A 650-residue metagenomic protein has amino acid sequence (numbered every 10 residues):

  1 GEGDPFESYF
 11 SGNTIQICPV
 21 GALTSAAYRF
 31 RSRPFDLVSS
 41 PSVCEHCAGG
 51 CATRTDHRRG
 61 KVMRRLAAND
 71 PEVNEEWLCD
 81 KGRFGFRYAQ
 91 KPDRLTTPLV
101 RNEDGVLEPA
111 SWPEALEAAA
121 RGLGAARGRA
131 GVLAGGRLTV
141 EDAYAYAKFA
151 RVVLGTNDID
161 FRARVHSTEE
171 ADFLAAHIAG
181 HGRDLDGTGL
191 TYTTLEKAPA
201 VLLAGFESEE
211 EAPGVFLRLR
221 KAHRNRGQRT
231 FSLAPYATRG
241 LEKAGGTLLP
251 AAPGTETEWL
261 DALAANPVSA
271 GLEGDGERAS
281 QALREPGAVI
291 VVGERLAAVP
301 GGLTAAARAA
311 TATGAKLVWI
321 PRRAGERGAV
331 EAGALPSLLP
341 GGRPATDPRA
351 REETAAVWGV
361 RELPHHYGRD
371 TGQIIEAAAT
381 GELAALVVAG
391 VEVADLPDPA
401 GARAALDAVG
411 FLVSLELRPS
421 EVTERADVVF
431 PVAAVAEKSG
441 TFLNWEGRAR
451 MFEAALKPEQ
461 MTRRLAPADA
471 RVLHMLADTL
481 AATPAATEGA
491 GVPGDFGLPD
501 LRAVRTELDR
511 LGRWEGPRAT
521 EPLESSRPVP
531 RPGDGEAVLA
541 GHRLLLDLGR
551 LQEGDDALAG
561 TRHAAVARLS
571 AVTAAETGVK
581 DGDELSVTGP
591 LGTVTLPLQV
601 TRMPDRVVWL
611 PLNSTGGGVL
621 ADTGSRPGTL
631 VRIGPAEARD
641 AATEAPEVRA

Functional and structural regions predicted by a protein language model:
G1-V268, R568, V572-A575, T595 (+2 more regions): N-terminal export/assembly segments and adjacent metallocofactor-ligating motifs of anaerobic energy-metabolism
R31-V38, G136-R137, H166, R308 (+2 more regions): A glycine-rich phosphate-binding loop feature that marks nucleotide/adenosyl-phosphate handling sites
A115-A130, T191-P199, D275-V289, I374-A384: Glycine-rich phosphate/diphosphate-binding loops that line cofactor/substrate pockets in enzymes
A147, L190, K197-L203, E209-R239 (+4 more regions): A cross-kingdom feature strongest in bacterial/archaeal respiratory oxidoreductases
T156-T168, R226-Y236, G314-G328, V409-V422: A generic structural motif
A175-P199, A251-W259, N266-D275, A334-E352 (+2 more regions): A polyampholytic, Gly/Pro-enriched intrinsically disordered region
P235-Y236, E242-L272, G302-L303, R308 (+4 more regions): Short alpha-helices
V289-Q373: A glycine-rich, hydrophobic/aromatic-adjacent loop/helix-cap motif
